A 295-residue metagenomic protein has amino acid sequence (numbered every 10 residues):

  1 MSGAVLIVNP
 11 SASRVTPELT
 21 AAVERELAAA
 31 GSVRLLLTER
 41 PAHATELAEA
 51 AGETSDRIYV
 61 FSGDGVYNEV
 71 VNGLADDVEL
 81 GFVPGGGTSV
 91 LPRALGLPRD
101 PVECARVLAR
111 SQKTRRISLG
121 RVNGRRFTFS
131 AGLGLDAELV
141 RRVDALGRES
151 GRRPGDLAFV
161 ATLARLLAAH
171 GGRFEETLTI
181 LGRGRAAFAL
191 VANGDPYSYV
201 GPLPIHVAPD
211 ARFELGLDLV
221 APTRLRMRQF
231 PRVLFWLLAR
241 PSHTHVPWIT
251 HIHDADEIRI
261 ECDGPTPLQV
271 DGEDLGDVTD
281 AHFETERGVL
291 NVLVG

Functional and structural regions predicted by a protein language model:
M1-F61, N68, V102-A105, K113 (+1 more regions): ATP/NTP phosphate-donor binding region
I7, T38, L74-F188: Catalytic core of DAGKc-family lipid kinases
P10, F61-G63, V83-G86, N193: Glycine-rich beta-strand-to-loop/alpha-helix junction loops that act as flexible
T16-P17, E69-N72, L91-R93, E138 (+2 more regions): Short glycine-/acidic-enriched loop or helix-start segments at secondary-structure transitions that form or flank
R125-G134, E138, G184-N193, Y197-Y199 (+4 more regions): Short hydrophobic-aromatic micro-motifs
G147-A158, Y197-R226: Gly/Ser/Thr-rich active-site loops/lids in small-molecule metabolic enzymes that frequently grip phosphoryl groups
H170-F213: Oxyanion-binding "anion nests"
L181-R183, E214, A221-G295: ATP/nucleoside-binding phosphotransfer catalytic cores, i.e., glycine-rich phosphate-binding loops
